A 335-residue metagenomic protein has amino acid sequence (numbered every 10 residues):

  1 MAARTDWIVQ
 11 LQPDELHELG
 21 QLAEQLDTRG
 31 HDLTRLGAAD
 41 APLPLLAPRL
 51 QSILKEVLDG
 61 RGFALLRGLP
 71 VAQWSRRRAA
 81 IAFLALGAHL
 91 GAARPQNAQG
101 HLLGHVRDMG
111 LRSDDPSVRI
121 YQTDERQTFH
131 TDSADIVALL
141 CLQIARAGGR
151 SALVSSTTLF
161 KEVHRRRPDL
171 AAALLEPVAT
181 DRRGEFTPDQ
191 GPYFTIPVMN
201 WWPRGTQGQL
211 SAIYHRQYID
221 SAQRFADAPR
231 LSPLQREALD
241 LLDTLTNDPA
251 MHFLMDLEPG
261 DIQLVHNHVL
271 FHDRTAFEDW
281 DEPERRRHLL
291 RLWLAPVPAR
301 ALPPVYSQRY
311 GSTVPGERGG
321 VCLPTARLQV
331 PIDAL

Functional and structural regions predicted by a protein language model:
M1-S52, D59, A64, G68-Q73 (+4 more regions): Active-site environment of non-heme Fe oxygenases that use a 2-His-1-carboxylate facial triad
R77-L84, V154-S155: "Short basic amphipathic alpha-helical interaction patches in structured regions
F83-R94: A short alpha->loop->secondary-structure connector
